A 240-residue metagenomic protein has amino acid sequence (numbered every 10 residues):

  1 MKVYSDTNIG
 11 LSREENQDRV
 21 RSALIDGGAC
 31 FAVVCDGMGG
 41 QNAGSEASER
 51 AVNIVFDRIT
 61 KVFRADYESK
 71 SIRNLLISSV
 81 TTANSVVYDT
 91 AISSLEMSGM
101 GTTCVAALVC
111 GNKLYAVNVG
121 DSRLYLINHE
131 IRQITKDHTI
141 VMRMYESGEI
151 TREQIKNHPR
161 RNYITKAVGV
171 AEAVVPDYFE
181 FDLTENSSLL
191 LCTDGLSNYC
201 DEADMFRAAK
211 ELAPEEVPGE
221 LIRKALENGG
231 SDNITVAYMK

Functional and structural regions predicted by a protein language model:
M1-K240: PP2C/PPM-type serine/threonine phosphatase catalytic domain
